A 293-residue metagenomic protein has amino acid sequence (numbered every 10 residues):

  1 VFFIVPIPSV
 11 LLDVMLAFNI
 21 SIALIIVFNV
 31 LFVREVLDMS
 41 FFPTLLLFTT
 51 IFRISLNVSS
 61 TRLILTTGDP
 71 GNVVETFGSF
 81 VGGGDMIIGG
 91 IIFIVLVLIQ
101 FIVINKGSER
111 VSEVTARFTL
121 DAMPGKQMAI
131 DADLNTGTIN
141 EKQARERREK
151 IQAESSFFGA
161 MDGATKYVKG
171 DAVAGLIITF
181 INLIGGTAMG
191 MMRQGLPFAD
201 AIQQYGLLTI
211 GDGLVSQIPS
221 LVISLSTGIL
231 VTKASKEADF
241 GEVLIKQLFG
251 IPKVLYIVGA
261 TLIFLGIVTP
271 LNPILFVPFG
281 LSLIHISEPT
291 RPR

Functional and structural regions predicted by a protein language model:
V1, I25-N29, D162, Y256-L265: Hydrophobic, membrane-inserted alpha-helices
P6-V10, D85-M86, I267-F276: Transmembrane helix interruption/hinge and helix-loop junction motifs
L11-I22, Q217: Structural signature of hydrophobic alpha-helical transmembrane segments
L12, V27-F48, V58-F80, I102-T165 (+4 more regions): Juxtamembrane helix-loop transition segments at the membrane interface in multi-pass membrane proteins
M15, R53, V111, A164 (+2 more regions): Residue-level signature of catalytic and energy-coupling elements of molecular machines, predominantly ATP/GTP-dependent
I54, L98, I102, T209-L221 (+1 more regions): Hydrophobic transmembrane alpha-helical segments of multi-pass transport and channel proteins
E154-I184, I251-A260: Transmembrane alpha-helical segments and their cytosolic interface motifs in multi-pass membrane proteins
L214, I284-E288, P292-R293: Single conserved hydrophobic/aromatic residue that forms the stacking wall/gate of nucleotide- or nucleobase-binding
